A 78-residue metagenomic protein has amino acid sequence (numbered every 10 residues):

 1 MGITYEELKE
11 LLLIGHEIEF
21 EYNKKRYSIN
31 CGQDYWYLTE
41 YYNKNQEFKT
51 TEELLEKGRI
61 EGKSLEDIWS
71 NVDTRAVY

Functional and structural regions predicted by a protein language model:
M1, K44, G58-E61: Intrinsic-disorder-associated interaction segments
M1-E19: Negatively charged, low-complexity tracts enriched in Asp/Glu with abundant Ser/Thr
Y5, N30-D34, V77: Charge-rich, low-complexity amphipathic helices in intrinsically disordered tails/linkers adjacent to domains
L11-I14, Y27, Y41, K57-G58 (+1 more regions): Low-complexity, intrinsically disordered/propeptide-like segments
L13-T39: Amphipathic, interaction-prone secondary-structure segments
N30-L54: Acidic, low-complexity, intrinsically disordered interaction modules
T50-Y78: Mixed-charge, Lys/Arg-enriched low-complexity segments
